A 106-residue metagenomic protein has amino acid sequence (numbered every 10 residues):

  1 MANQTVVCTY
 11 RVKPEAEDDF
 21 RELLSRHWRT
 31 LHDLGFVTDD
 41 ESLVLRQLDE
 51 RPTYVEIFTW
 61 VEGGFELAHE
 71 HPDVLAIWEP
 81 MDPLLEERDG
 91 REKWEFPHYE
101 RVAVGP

Functional and structural regions predicted by a protein language model:
N3-R11, V55-I57: Active-site-flanking beta-strand signature of metal-NTP-handling nucleotidyl enzymes and homologous cyclase-like
R11-L23: Short, surface-exposed ligand-recognition loops at beta-strand->loop->(often short) alpha-helix junctions that present
V12-P14, W60-E62, E100: Non-catalytic surface loops within mature trypsin-like serine protease
A16-D18, G64-E66, V104: Residue-level signal for secondary-structure boundary sites
R26-E41, T59-F96: An amphipathic, aromatic/His-enriched active-site/gating alpha helix that lines ligand/cofactor pockets
V44-R51: A short beta-turn/loop motif at secondary-structure boundaries
K93-P106: Acidic/histidine-enriched, glycine/proline-rich intrinsically disordered or flexible terminal extensions
